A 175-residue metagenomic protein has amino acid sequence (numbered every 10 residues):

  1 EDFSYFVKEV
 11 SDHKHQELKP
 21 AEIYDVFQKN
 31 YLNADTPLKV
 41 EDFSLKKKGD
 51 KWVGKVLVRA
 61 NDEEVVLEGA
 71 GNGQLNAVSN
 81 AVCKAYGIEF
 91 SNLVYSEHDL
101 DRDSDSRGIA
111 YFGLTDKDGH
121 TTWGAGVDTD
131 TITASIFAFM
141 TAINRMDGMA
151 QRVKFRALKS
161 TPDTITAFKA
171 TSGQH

Functional and structural regions predicted by a protein language model:
E1-K169, Q174-H175: Terminal or standalone catalytic/regulatory effector modules within metabolic enzymes and repeat proteins
